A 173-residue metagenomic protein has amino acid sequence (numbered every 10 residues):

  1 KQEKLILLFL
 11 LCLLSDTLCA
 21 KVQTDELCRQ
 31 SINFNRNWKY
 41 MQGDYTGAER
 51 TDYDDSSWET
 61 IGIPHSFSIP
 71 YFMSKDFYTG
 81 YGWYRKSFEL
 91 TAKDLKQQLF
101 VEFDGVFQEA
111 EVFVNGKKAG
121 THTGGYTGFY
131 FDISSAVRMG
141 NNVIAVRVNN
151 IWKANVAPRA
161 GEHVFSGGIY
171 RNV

Functional and structural regions predicted by a protein language model:
K1-Q2: N-terminal secretory signal peptides that target proteins for export/translocation
L5-L13: Sec-dependent N-terminal signal peptides
F9-L10, M73, T127: Amphipathic, positively biased hydrophobic alpha-helical segments used for protein targeting and membrane insertion
S15-T17: N-terminal signal peptide c-region/cleavage motif recognized by signal peptidases
C19-K75, E89, V143, R147-I151 (+2 more regions): Accessory carbohydrate-binding/adhesion or oligomerization-edge regions at the termini of glycan-active proteins
I32-F34, D44, T79-N172: Accessory beta-strand-rich segments of carbohydrate-active enzymes
